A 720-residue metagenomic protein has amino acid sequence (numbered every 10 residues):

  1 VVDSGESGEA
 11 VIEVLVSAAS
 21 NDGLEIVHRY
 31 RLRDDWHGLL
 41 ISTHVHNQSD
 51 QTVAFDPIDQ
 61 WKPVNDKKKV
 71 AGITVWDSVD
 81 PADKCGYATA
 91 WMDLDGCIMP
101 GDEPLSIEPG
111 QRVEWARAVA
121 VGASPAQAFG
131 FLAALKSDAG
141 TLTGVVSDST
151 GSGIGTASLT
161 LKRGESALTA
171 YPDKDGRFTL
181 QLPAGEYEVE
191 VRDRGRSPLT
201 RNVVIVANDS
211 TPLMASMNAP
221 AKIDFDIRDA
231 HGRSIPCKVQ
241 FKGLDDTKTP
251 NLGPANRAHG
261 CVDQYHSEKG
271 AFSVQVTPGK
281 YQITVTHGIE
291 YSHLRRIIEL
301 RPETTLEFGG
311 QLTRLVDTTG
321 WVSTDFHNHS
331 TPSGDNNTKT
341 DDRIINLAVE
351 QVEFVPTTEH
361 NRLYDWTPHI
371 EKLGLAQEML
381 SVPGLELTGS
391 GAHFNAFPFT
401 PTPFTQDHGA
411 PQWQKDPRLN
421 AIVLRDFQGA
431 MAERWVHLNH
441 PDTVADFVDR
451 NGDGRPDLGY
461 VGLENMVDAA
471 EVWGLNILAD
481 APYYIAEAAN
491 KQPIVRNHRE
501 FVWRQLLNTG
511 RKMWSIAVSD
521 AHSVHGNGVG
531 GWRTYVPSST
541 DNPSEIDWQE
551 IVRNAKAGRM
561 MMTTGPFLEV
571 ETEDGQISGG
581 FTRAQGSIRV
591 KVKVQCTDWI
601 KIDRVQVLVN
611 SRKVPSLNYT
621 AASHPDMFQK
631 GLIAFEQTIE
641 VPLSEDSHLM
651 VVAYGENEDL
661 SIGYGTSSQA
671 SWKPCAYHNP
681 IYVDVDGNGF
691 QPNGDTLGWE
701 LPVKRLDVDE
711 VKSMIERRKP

Functional and structural regions predicted by a protein language model:
V1-W36: Extended, loop-rich substrate-binding clefts of extracytoplasmic carbohydrate-active enzymes
S17-N21, D35, Q48-T143: Beta-strand-rich recognition/accessory modules
A116, P125-A133, V203-P220, D224-D226 (+2 more regions): Extracellular beta-sheet/turn segments enriched in Thr/Pro/Gly and aliphatic residues
G140-S149, G176, A215, A221-H231 (+4 more regions): A short, amphipathic beta-strand motif
I154, R163-Q181, D245-T277, G631-L632: Short, acidic Ser/Thr/Gly-rich low-complexity loop/linker segments typical of extracellular and cell-surface proteins
A184-G195, V239, Q264, P278-G288 (+1 more regions): A short, solvent-exposed beta-strand micro-motif common in secreted/extracellular proteins
A230-D245, P254-R257, D263-Y265, A271 (+4 more regions): C-terminal functional module detector
S267, E290, L294, W321-S515 (+2 more regions): Catalytic cores of extracellular degradative/oxidative enzymes
